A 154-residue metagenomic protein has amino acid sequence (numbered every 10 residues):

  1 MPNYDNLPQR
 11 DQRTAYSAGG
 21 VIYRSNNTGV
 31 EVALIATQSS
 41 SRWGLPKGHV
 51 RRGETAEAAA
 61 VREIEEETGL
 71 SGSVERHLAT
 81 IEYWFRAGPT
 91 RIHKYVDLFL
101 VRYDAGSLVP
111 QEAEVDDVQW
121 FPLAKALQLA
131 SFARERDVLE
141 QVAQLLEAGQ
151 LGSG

Functional and structural regions predicted by a protein language model:
M1-N27: Acidic, metal-coordinating catalytic segment for phosphate/diphosphate chemistry, firing primarily on the Nudix
G19, E31, D117: Conserved beta-strand and immediately adjacent loop positions that scaffold enzyme active sites
N26-E31, G88-R91: Short, solvent-exposed loop/turn segments that connect beta-strands within catalytic domains and beta-strand-rich
A33-T37: Short, acidic/hydrophobic/Gly-rich beta-strand patch recurrent on exposed beta strands that often constitutes part
G44-K47: A short gly/proline-enriched turn/hairpin at secondary-structure junctions
V50-D137: Unchanged
L127-G154: Charged phosphate-binding loop/patch that engages nucleotide di/tri-phosphates or the phosphate backbone of nucleic
